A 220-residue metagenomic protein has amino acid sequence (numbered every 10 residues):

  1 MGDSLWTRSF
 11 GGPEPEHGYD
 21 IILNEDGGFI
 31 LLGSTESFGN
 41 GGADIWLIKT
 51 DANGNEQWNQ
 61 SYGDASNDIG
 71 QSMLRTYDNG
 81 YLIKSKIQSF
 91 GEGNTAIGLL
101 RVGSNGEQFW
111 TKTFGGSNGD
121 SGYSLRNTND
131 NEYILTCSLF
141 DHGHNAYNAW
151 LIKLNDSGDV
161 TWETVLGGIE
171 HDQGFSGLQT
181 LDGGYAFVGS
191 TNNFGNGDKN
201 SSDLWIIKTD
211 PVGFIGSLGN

Functional and structural regions predicted by a protein language model:
M1-N220: A sequence-level/structural motif corresponding to short, flexible coil/turn segments enriched in small polar residues
